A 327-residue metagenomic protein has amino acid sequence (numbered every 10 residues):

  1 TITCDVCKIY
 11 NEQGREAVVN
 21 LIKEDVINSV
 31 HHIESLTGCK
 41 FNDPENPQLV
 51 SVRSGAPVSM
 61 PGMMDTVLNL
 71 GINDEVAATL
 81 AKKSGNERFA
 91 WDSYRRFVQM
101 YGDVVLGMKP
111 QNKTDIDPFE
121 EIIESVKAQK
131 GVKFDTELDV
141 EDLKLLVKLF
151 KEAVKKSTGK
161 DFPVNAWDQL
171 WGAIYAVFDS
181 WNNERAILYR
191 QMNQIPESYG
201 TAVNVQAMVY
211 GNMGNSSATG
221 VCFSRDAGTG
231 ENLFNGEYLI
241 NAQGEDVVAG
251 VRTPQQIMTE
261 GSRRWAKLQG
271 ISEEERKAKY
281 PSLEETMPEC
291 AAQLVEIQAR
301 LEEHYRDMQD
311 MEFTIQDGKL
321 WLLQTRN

Functional and structural regions predicted by a protein language model:
T1-N327: Nucleotide/phosphate-binding sheet-loop regions of phosphoryl- and nucleotidyl-transfer enzymes
